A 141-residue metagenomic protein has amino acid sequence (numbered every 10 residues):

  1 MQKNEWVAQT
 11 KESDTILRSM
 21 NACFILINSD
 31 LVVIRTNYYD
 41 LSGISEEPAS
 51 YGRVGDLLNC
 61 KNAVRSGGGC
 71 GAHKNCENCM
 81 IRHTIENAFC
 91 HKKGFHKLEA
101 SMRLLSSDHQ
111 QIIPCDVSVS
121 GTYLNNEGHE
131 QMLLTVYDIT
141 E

Functional and structural regions predicted by a protein language model:
M1-Q2, E12, A63-S66, N87: N-terminal membrane-sensor/transducer module of prokaryotic signaling receptors
M1-V7, E127, T140: Signal-transmission coiled-coil "S-helix"-like helices that couple sensory/receiver modules to catalytic effector
K3-G43: Sensory modules in modular signal-transduction proteins
T15-R18, H83-E86, T122: Surface-exposed alpha-helical segments enriched in charged/polar residues
Y39-R53: PAS/PAS-like sensory domain cap-loop motif
A49-C76: PAS-family sensory/regulatory domains
A72-V119, E130: Per-ARNT-Sim (PAS) sensory domains and their PAS-associated C-terminal
T122-E141: Sensory coupling linkers of modular signal transduction proteins
